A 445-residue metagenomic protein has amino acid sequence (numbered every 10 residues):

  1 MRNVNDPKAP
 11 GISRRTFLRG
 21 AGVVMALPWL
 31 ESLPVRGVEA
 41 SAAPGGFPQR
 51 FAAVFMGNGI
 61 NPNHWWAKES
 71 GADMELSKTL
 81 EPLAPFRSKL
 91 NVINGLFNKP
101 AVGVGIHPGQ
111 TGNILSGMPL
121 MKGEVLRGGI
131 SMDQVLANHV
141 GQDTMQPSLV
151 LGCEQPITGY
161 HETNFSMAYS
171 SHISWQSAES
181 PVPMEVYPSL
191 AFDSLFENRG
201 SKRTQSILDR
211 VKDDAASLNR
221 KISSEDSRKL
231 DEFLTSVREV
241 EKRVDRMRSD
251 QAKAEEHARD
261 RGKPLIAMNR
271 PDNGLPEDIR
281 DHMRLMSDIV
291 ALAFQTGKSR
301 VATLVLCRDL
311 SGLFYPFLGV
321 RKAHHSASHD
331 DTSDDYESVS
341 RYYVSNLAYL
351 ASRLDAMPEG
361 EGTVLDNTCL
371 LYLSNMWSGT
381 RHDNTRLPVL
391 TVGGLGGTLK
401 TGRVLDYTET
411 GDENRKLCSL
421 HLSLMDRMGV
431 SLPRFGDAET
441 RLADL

Functional and structural regions predicted by a protein language model:
M1-L445: Ligand-binding pockets and gating/stacking loops
